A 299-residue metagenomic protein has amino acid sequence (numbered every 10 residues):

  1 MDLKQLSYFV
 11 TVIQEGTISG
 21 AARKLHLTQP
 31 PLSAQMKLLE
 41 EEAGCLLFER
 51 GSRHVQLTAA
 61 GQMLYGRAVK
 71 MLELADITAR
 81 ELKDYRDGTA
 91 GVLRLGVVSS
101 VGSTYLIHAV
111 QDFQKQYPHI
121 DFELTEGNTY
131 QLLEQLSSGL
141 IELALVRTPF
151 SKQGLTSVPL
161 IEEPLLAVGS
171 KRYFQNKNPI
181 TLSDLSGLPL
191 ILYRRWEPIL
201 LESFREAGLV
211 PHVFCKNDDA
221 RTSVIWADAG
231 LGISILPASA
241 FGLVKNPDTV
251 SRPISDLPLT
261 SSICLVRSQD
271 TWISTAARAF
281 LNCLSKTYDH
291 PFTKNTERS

Functional and structural regions predicted by a protein language model:
V10-P30: Short helix-boundary/capping micro-motifs
E40-A59: A short LG(V/I)-centered, amphipathic sequence patch enriched for acidic residue(s) preceding the LG motif
A90-Q153, N217: Central regulatory/effector-binding core of bacterial HTH transcription factors
Y105, T249-K294: A late-sequence structural motif
N128-I141, V146-R147, W196-V250: Hydrophobic hinge/microswitch elements
K152-L190: Flexible hinge/capping segments at coil-to-helix
K152-P159, E163, R221-D270: Beta-alpha-beta core module
L188-G208, I273-A277, L281, Y288-N295: Secondary-structure junction motif
